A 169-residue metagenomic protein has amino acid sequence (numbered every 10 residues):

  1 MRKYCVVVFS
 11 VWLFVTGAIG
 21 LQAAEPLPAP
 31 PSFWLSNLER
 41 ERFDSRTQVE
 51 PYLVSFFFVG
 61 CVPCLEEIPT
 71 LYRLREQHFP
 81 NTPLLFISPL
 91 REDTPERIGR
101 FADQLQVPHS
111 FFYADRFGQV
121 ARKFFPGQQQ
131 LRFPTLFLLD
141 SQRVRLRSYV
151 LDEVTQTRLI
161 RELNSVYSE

Functional and structural regions predicted by a protein language model:
M1-Y4: Positively charged n-region of N-terminal signal peptides that target proteins for export
V7-A18: Bacterial N-terminal signal peptides
I19-D44: N-terminal "domain-start" segment that seeds a small globular fold
A29, E50, L131-F133: Short, small/polar residue-rich loop motifs at catalytic or cofactor-binding pockets
D44-L65: Short active-site neighborhood of thiol/selenol oxidoreductases, capturing the structured segment around
E66-Q106, Q119-K123: Structural microenvironment flanking redox-active thiols in thiol-disulfide oxidoreductases
D103-F133: Short, internal strand/loop/helix patches that form the active-site neighborhood or redox-interaction surface
F133-E169: Thiol-/selenol-based redox modules, centered on thioredoxin-like and closely related oxidoreductase domains
